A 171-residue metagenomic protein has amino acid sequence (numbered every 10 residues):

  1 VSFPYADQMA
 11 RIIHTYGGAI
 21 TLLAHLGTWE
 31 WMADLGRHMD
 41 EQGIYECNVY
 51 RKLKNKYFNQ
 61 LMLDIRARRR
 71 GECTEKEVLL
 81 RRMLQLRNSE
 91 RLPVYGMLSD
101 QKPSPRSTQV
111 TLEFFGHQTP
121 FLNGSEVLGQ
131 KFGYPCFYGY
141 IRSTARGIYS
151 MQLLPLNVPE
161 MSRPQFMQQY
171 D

Functional and structural regions predicted by a protein language model:
V1-A19, G27: A short, well-structured juxtamembrane/interface segment
P4, L22, V49, L98 (+1 more regions): Residues in well-ordered beta-strands of folded domains
P4-D7, M32-L35, K54-K56, G96-S99 (+1 more regions): Short hydrophobic/aromatic-rich motifs at helix boundaries and adjacent loops
R11, H38, D64, E77-D171: Non-catalytic C-terminal accessory region of glycerolipid acyltransferases and related lyso-lipid remodeling enzymes
Y16-G17, R70, R91, G133: Residue-level detector of structured alpha->beta connecting loops
G17-V78, S104-E113: Catalytic core of membrane glycerolipid acyltransferases/transacylases, capturing the structured, soluble-facing
